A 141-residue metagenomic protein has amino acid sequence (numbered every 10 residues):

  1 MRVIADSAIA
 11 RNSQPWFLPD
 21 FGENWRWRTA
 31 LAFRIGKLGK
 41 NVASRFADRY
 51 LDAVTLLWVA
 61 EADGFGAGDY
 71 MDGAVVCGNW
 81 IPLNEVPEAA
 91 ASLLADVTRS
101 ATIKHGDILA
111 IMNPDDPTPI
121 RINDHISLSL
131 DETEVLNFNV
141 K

Functional and structural regions predicted by a protein language model:
M1-A95, S100-A101, N137-N139: Glycine-enriched loop-and-adjacent helix/strand subsegments that border the catalytic/binding cleft of enzyme cores
P19-D20, D115-K141: Charged, cofactor-coupling segments
L31, L109-A110, I126: Generic structural signal for buried aliphatic residues
A89-R121: A conserved acidic, glycine/proline-rich C-terminal tail/linker
